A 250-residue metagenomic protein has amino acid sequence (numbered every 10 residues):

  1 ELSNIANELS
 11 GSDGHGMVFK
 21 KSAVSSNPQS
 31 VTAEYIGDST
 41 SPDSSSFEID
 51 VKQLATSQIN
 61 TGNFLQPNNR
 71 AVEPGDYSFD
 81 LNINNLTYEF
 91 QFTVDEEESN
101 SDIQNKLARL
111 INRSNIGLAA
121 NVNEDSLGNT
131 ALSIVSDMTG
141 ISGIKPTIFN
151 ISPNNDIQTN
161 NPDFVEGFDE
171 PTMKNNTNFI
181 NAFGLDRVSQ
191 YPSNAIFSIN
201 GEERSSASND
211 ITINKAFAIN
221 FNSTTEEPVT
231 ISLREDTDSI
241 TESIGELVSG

Functional and structural regions predicted by a protein language model:
L2-G250: Bacterial flagellar/type III secretion structural subunits and associated motility module proteins, recognized via
